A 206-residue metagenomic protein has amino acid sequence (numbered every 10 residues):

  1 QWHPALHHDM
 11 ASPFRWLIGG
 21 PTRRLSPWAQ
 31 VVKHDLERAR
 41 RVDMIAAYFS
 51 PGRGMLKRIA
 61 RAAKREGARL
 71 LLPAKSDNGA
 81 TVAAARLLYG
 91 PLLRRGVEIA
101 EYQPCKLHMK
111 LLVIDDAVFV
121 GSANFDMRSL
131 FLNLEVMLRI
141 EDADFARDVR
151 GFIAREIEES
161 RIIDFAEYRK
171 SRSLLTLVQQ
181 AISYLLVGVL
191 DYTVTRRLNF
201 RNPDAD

Functional and structural regions predicted by a protein language model:
Q1-D206: Charged, low-complexity intrinsically disordered terminal segments
